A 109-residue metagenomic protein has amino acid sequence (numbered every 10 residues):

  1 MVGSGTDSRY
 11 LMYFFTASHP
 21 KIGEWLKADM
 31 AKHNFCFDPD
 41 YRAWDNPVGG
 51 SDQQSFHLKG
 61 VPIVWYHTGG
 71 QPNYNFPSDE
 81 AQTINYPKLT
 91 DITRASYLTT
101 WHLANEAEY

Functional and structural regions predicted by a protein language model:
S4-Y109: Active-site-adjacent substrate-binding region of metalloamidase/peptidase-like peptide-processing proteins
